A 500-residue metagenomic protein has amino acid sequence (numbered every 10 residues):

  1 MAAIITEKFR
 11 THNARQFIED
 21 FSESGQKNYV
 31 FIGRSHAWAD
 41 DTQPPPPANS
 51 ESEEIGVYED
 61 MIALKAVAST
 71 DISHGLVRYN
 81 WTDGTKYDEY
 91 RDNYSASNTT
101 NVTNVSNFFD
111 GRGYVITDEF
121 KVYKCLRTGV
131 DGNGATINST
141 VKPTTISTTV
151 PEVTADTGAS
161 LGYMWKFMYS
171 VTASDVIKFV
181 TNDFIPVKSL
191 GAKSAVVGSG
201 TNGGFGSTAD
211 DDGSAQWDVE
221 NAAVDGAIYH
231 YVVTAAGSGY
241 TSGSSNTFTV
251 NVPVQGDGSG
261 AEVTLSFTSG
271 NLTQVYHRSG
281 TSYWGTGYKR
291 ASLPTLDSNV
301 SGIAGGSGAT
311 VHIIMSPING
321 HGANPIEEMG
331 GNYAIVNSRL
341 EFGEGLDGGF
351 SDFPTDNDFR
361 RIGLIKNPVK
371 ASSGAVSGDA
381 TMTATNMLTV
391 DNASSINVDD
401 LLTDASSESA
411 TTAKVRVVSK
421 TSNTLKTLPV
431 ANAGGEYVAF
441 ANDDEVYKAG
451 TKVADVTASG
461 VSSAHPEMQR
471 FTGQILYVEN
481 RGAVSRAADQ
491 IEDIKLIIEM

Functional and structural regions predicted by a protein language model:
M1-A222, T310-H312, G320, P325-I326 (+5 more regions): Tryptophan-rich substrate-binding surfaces of secreted polymer-degrading and adhesive proteins
L161-M500: Conserved, function-critical positions that sit in or immediately flank catalytic and ligand-binding motifs
